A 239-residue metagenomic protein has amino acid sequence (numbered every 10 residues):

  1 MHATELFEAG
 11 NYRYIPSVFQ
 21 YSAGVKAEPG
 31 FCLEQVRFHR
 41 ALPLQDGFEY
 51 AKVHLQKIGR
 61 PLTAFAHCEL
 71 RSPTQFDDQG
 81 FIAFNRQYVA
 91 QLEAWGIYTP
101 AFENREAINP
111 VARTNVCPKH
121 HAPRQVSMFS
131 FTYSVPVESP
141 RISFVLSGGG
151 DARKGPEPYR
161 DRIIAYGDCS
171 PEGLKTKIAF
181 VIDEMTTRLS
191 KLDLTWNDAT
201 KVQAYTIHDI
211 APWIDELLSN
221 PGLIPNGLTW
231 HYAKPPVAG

Functional and structural regions predicted by a protein language model:
M1-G239: Short, polar/acidic, helix-capping and beta-turn segments at strand->helix junctions that line the mouths
